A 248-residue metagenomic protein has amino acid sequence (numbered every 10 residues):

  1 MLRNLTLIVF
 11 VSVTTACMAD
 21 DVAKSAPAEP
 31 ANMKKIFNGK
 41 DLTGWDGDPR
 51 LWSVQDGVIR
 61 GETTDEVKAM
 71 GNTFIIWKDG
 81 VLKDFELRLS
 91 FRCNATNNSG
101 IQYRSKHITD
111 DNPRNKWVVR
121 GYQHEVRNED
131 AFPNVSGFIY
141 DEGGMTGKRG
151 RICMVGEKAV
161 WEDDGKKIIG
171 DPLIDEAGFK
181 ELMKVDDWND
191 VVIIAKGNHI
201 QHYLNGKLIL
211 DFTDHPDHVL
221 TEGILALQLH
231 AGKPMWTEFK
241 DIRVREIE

Functional and structural regions predicted by a protein language model:
M1-T6: Bacterial N-terminal signal peptides that target proteins for export
F10-M18: Hydrophobic h-region of N-terminal signal peptides that target proteins for export in Gram-negative bacteria
C17-E248: Carbohydrate-interacting regions of secretory-pathway proteins
